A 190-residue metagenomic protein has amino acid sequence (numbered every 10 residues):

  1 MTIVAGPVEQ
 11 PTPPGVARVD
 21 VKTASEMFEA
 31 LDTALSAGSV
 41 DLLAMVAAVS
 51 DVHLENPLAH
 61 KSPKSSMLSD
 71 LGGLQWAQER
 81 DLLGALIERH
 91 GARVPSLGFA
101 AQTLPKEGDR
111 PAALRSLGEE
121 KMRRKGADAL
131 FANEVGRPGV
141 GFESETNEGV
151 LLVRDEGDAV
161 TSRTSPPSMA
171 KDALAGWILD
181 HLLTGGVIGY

Functional and structural regions predicted by a protein language model:
M1-Y190: A cross-family phosphate/adenosyl-ligand binding-site feature
